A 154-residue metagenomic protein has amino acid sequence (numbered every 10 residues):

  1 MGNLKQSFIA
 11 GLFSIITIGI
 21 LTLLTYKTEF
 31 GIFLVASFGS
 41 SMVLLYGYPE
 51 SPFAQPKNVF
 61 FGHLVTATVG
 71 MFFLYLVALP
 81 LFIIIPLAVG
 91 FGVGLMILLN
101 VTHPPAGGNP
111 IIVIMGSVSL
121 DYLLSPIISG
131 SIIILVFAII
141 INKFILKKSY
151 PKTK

Functional and structural regions predicted by a protein language model:
M1-T68, F72, V77-P86, S117-K154: Alpha-helical transmembrane segments and their membrane-interface boundaries that form or gate the permeation pathway
L34-S37, H103-N109: Transmembrane helix boundary and interhelical junction motifs in multipass membrane proteins
E50-N58, I97-A106: Membrane-helix interface "capping/anchor" motifs
L74, G108-M115: Generic transmembrane alpha-helix signature in multi-pass membrane proteins, especially transporters/channels
L79-H103: Internal alpha-helical transmembrane segments of multi-pass membrane proteins
V93-L98, I114, I139, K143: Mid-sequence acidic-hydrophobic segments that form the walls of catalytic/ligand-binding cavities or oligomerization
